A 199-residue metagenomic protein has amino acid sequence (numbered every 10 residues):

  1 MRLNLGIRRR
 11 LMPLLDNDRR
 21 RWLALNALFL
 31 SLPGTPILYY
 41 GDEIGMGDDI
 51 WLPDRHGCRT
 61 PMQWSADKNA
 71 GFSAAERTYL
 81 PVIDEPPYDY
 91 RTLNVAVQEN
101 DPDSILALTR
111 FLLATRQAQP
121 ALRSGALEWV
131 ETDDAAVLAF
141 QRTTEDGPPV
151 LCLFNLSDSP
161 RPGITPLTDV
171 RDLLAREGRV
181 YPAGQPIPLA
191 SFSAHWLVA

Functional and structural regions predicted by a protein language model:
M1-V150, L156-R161: Loop/helix patches that line or flank the sugar-binding groove of alpha-linked glycan CAZymes
S65, V130, T165-T168, A190: A structural detector for beta-sheet-dominated domains
T144-E145, E177, A199: Short, flexible beta-strand-to-coil junctions
F154, Y181: A conserved amphipathic helix/loop scaffold that creates a polar/acidic microenvironment used either to coordinate
P160-E177: Beta-strand-rich binding/interaction modules
A183-A199: C-terminal beta-strand-rich structural cap/linker in extracellular carbohydrate-active enzymes
